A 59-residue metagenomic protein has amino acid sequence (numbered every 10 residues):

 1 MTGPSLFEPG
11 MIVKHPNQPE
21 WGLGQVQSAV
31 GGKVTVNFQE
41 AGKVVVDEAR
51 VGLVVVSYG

Functional and structural regions predicted by a protein language model:
M1-I12, E20: Mixed-charge, Lys/Arg-rich low-complexity intrinsically disordered regions
P19, Q39-A41: Glycine-centered tight beta-turn/hairpin loop motif at sheet-sheet or coil-to-beta transitions
G22-S28: Short beta-strand-centered aromatic/proline hotspots
V34-F38: SH3/SH3-like beta-barrel fold
G42-G59: Intrinsically disordered, low-complexity, charged/polar segments
